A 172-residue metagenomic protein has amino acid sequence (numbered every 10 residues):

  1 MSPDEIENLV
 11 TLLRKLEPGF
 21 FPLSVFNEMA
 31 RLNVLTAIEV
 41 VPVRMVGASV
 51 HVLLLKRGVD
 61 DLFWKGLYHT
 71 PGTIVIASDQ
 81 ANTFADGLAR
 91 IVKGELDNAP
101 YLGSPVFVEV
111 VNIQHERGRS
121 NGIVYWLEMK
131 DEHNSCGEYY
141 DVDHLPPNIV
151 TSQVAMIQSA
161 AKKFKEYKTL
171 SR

Functional and structural regions predicted by a protein language model:
M1-V41, M45-G47: Acidic, metal-coordinating catalytic segment for phosphate/diphosphate chemistry, firing primarily on the Nudix
V34, Q80-F84, Q153: Hydrophobic (often cysteine-bearing) scaffold residues that line and stabilize catalytic clefts of nucleotide/cofactor
T36-I38, V50, N121-I123: Change "...and in nucleic-acid phosphodiester-cleaving endonucleases..." to "...and in nucleic-acid processing enzymes
P42-R44, K56, V124-E128: Short, well-ordered beta-strand micro-motif
S49-E95: Conserved Nudix-box catalytic region and its N-terminal flanking loop in Nudix hydrolases and closely related
K56-L62, N112, V142-H144: Short, solvent-exposed aromatic-acidic interface loops
P71, I123-R172: NUDIX/MutT-family hydrolases
F84, A89, K93-H133: Active-site segment of metal-dependent pyrophosphate-handling enzymes, primarily the Nudix hydrolase catalytic core
